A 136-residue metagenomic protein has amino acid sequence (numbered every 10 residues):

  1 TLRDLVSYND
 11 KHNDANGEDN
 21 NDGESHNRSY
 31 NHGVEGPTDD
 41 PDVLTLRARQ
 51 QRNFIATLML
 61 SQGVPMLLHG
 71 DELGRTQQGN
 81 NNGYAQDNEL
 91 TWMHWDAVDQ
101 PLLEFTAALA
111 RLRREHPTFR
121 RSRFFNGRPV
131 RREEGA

Functional and structural regions predicted by a protein language model:
T1-A136: Active-site and adjacent substrate-binding regions of carbohydrate-active enzymes
